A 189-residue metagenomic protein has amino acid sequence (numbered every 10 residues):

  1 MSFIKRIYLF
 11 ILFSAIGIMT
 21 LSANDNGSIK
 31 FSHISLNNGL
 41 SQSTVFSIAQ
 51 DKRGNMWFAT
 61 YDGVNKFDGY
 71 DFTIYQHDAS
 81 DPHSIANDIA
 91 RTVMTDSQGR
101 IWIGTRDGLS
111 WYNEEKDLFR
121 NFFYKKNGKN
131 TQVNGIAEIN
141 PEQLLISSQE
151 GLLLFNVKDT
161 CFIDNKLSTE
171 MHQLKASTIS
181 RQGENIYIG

Functional and structural regions predicted by a protein language model:
M1-G189: Carboxylate-rich, polar loop motifs that coordinate divalent cations or form catalytic acidic clusters
